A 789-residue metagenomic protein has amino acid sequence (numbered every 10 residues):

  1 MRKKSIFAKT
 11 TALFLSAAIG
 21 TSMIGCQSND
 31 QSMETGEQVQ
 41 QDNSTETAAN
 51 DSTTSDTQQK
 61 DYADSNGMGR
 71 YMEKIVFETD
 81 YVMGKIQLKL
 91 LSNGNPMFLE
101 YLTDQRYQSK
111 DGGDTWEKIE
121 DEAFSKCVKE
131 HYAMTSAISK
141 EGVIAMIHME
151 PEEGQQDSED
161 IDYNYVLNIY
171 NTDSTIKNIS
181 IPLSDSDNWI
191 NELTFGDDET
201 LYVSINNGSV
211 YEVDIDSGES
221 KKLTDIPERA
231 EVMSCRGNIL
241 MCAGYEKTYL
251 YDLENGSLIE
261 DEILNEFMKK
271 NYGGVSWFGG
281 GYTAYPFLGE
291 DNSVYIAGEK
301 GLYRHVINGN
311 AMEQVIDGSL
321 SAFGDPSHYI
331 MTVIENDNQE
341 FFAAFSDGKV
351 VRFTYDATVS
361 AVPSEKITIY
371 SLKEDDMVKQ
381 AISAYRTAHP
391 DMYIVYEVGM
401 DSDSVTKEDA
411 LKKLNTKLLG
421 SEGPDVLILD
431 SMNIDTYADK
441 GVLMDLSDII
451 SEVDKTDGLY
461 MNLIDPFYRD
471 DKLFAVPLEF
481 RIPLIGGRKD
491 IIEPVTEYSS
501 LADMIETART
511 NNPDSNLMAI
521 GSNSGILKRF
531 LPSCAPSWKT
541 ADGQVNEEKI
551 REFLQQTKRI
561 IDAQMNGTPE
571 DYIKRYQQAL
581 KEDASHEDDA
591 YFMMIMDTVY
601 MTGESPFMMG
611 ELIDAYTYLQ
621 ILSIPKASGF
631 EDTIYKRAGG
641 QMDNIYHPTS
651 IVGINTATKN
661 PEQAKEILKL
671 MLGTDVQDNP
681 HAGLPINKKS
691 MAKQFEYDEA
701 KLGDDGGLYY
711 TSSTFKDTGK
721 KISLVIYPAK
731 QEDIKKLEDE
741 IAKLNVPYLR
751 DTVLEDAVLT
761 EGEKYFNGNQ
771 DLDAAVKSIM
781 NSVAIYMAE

Functional and structural regions predicted by a protein language model:
Q27-G112, E152-G154, L193, P227-G237 (+4 more regions): Conserved N-terminal structural module of periplasmic/extracytoplasmic solute-binding proteins
N171, Y468-K581, T656-E662, D771: Helix-loop-helix "hinge/cap" segment bordering the ligand-binding cleft or interdomain interface
D403-L443, G458-A475, E506-T510, D597-T598 (+1 more regions): Pocket-flanking alpha-helical
M432-L484, S499-S500, G629-G639: Hinge/lid segment of periplasmic solute-binding proteins
S447-L459, P536-Q555, I560, Y635-N644 (+1 more regions): Short, solvent-exposed loop/beta-turn-alpha elements that line the ligand-binding surface or hinge of extracytoplasmic
P513, K669-Y710: Periplasmic-binding protein-like
D562-E666: Extracytoplasmic/periplasmic substrate-binding proteins
Y646, Y709-V783, M787: C-terminal capping/gating helix-and-loop segments adjacent to ligand/active sites or protein-protein/ligand interfaces
